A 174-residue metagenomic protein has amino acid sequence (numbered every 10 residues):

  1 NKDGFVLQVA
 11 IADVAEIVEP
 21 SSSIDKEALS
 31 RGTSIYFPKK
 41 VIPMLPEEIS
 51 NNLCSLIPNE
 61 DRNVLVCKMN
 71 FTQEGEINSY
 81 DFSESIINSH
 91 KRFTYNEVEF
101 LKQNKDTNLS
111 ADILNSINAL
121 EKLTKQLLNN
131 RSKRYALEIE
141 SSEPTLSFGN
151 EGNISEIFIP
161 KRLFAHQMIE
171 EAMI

Functional and structural regions predicted by a protein language model:
N1-I174: Electropositive polyanion-binding surfaces
